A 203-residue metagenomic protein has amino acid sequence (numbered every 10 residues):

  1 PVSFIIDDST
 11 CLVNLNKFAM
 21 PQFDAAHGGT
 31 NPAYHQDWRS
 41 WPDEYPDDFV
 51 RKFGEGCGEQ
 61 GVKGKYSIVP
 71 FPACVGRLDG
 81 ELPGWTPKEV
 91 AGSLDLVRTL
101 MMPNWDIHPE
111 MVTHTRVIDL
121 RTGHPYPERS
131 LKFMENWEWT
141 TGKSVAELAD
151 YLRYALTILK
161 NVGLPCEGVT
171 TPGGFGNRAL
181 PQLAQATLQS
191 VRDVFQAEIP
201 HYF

Functional and structural regions predicted by a protein language model:
P1-G168, P172-F203: Catalytic alpha-helical scaffold of carbohydrate-active enzymes acting on polysaccharides/glycoconjugates
